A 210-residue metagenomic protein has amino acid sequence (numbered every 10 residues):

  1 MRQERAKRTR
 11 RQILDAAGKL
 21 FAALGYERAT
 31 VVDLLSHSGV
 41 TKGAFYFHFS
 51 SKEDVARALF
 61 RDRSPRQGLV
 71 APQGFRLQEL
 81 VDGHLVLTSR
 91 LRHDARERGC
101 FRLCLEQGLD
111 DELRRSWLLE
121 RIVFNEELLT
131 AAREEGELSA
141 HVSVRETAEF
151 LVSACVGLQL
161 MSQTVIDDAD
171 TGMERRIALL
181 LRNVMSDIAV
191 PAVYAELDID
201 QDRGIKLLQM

Functional and structural regions predicted by a protein language model:
M1-L24, R28-D33, H37-V40, S50-R57: Basic, helix-initiating cap at the start of DNA-binding domains
E27, L138-S139: Conserved hydrophobic residue
G43: Key DNA-contact positions within bacterial/archaeal DNA-binding proteins
A58, G68-E97, V144, A148: Hydrophobic alpha-helical connector segments
Q78, D82, V86, R90 (+3 more regions): C-terminal peripheral helix-coil segments that are non-catalytic and often amphipathic
R90-R115, I122-E126, L160, L197: Amphipathic alpha-helical segments used for helix-helix packing
G108-E137, R145-V152: Amphipathic alpha-helical packing segments from all-alpha helical-bundle domains
